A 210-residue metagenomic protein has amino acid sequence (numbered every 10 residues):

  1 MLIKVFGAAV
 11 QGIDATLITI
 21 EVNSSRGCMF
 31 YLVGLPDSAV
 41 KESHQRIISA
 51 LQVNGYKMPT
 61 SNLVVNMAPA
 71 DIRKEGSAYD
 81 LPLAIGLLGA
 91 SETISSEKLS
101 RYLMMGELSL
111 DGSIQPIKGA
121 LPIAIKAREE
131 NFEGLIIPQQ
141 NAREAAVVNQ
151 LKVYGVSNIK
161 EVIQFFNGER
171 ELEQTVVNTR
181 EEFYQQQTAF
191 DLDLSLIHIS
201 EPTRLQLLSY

Functional and structural regions predicted by a protein language model:
M1-S200, R204: Peripheral, non-AAA+ core regions of ATP-driven protein-machinery
L207: Cationic, low-complexity basic patches in intrinsically disordered or flexible, solvent-exposed regions
